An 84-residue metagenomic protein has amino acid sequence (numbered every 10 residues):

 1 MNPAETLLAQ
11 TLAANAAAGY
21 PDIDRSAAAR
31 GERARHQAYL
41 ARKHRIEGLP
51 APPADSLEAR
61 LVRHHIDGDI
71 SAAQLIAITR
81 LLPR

Functional and structural regions predicted by a protein language model:
N2-D67, S71-R84: Acidic, Ser/Pro/Thr-rich low-complexity regulatory regions and the short amphipathic helical interaction modules they
